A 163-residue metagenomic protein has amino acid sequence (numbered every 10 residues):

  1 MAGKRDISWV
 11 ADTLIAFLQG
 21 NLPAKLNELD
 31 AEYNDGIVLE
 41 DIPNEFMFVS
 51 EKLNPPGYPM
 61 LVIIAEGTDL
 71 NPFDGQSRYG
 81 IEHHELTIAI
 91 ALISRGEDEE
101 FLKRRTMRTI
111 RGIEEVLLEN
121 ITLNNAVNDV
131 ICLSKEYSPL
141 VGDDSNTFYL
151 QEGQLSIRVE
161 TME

Functional and structural regions predicted by a protein language model:
M1-Q76: Small/polar-rich, solvent-exposed N-terminal microdomains that initiate assembly or binding
A24-A31, L61-V62, R104-M162: Acidic-leaning, charged glycine-interspersed low-complexity segments
K52, S77-Y79, D144-N146: Residues embedded in well-ordered secondary-structure elements
L53-G57, I81-H83, N125: A generic structural signal for short, non-catalytic loop/turn and secondary-structure boundary residues
N71-G75, E97-K103, A126: Short, solvent-exposed secondary-structure capping/transition elements
Y79-H83, I93-L118: Extracellular/virion structural assembly segments
G80-E97, F148-M162: Oligomerization/assembly interface segments of phage tail-like spikes and tubes
